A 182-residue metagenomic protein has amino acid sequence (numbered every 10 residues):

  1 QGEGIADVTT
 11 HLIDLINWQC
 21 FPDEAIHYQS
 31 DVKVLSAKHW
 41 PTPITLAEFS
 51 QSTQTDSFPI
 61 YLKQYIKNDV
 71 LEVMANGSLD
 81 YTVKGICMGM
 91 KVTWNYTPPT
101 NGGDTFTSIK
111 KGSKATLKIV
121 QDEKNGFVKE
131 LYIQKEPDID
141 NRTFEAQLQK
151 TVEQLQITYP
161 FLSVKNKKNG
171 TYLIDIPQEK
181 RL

Functional and structural regions predicted by a protein language model:
Q1, D175-L182: Short, intrinsically disordered, charge-balanced linker/junction segments flanking boundaries in proteins
Q1-K150, Q154-K168: Contiguous beta-strand/loop segments that form the cofactor/metal-binding neighborhood of enzyme cores
